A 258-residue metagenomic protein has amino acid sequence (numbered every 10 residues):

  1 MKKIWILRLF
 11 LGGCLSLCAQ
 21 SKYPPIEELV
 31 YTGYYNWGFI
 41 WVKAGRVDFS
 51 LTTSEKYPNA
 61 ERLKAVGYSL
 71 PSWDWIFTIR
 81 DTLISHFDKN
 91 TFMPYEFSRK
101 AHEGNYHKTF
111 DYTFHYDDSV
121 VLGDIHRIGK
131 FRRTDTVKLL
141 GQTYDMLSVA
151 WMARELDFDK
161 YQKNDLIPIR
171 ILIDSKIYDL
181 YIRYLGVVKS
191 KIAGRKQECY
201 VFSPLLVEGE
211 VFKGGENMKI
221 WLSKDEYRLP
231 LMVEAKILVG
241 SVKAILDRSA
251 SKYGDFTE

Functional and structural regions predicted by a protein language model:
I4-C14: Sec-dependent N-terminal signal peptides
L15-A19: Sec/Tat signal peptide C-region and signal peptidase I cleavage site
Q20-Y116, F158-E258: Acidic, serine/threonine-rich low-complexity disordered tracts
S119-R127, I169: Short polybasic amphipathic segments
H126-G141: Acidic/charged, solvent-exposed loop-and-adjacent secondary-structure segments enriched in E/D, K/R, S/T, and G/P
Y144-L147: Intrinsically disordered, low-complexity regions enriched in acidic/Ser/Thr/Pro/Gln residues
W151-F158: A contiguous pocket-lining binding segment that forms or flanks enzyme active sites
